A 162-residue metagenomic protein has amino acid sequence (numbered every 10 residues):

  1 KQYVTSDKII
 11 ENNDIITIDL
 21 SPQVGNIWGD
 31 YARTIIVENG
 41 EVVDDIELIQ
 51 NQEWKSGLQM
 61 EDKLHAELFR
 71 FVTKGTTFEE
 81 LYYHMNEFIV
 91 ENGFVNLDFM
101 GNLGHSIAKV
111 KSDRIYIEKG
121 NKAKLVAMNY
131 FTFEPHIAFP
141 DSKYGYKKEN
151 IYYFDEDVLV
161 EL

Functional and structural regions predicted by a protein language model:
K1-L162: Active-site neighborhoods and metal-handling regions in enzymes and metal-associated proteins
